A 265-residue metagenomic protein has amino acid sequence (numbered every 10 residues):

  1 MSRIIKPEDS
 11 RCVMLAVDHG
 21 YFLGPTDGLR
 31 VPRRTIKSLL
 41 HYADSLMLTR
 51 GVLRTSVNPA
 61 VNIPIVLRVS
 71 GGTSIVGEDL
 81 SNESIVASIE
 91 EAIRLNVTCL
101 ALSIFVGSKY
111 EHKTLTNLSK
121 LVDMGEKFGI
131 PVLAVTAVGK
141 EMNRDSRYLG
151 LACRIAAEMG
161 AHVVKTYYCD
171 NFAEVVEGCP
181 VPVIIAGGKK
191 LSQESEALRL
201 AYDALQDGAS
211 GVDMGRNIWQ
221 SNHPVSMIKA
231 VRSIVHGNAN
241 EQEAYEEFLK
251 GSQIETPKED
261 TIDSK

Functional and structural regions predicted by a protein language model:
M1-K6: N-terminal basic/disordered segments at the start of proteins
P7-I185, L191-M214, S233, E241-E243: Alpha/beta enzyme core
E141, F172-V175, L249-I262: Flexible glycine/acidic-rich beta-alpha junction loops that bind and position SAM and/or redox cofactors in anaerobic
L205, Q220-E259: C-terminal helical cap(s) of enzyme catalytic domains, especially alpha/beta-barrels
N217: Catalytic grooves of carbohydrate-active enzymes
